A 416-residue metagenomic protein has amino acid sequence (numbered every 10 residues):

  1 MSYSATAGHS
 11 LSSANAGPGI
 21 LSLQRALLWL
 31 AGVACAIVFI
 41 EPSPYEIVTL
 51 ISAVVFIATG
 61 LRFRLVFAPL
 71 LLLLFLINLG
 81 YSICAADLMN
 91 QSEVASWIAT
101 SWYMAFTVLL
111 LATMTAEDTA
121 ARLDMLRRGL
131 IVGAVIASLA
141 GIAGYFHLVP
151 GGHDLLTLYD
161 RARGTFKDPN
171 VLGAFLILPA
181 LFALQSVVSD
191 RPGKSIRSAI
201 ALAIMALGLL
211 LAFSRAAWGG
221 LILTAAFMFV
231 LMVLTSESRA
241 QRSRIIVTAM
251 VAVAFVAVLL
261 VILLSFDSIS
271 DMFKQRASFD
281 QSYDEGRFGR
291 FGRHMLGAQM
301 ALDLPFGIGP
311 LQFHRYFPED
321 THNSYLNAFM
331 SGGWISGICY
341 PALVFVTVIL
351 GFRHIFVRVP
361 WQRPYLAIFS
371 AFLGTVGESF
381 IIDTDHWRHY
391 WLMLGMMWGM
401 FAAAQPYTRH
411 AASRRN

Functional and structural regions predicted by a protein language model:
M1-S96, M114-R128, S186-I196, V357-Q362 (+1 more regions): Transmembrane signal-anchor hairpin modules in multi-pass inner-membrane enzymes, especially those that act on
Y3, R25, W29-G32, D124-L158 (+4 more regions): Alpha-helical transmembrane segments of multi-pass inner-membrane proteins
V33-C35, T49-T59, F75-I83, T107 (+5 more regions): Hydrophobic core of alpha-helical transmembrane segments in multi-pass integral membrane proteins
E41-T59, I98-L110, V171-A180, G219-A226 (+2 more regions): Membrane-embedded alpha-helical segments of multi-pass membrane proteins, especially the transmembrane helices
L50-F56, A225, I368-V376, T384-N416: Transmembrane alpha-helices of multi-pass inner-membrane enzymes
S92, S96, F166-P169, F213-A217 (+2 more regions): Membrane-interface catalytic loops of GT-C/OST-like multi-pass glycosylation enzymes that act
G151, L156, S278-I335, G351-F356: Long extracytoplasmic/lumenal interhelical loops at the membrane interface of multi-pass membrane proteins
F229-D280, M295-L302: A membrane-periplasm/extracellular boundary helix in multi-pass inner-membrane enzymes that assemble envelope glycans
